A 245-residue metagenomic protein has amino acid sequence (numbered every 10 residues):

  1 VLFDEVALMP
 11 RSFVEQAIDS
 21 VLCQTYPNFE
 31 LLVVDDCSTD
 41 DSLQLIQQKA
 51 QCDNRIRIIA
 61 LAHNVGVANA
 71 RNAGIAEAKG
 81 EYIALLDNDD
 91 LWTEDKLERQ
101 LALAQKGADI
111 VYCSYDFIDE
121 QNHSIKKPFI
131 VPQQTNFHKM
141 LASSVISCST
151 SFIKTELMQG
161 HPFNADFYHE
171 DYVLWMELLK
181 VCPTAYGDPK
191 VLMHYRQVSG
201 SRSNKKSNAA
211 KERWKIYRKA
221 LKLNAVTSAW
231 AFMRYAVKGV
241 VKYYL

Functional and structural regions predicted by a protein language model:
D4-C23: Short, well-formed alpha-helical segments that are part of the catalytic scaffolds of diverse glycosyltransferases
S12, D40-Q48, L91, D95: Acidic helix N-cap motif at the loop->helix transition within catalytic regions of sugar-transfer enzymes
D35-Q44, H63, D87: A conserved acidic beta->alpha catalytic loop
A60-A78: Glycine-rich, basic loop-to-helix element that forms the pyrophosphate-binding segment of sugar-nucleotide handling
A76, P128-N208, I216: Conserved nucleotide-sugar donor-binding catalytic segment
I83: Short aromatic/hydrophobic "clamp" motif used to bind/position activated sugar donors
D87-L91, S114: The conserved acidic donor/metal-binding loop of glycosyltransferases
D95-I125: Conserved donor NDP-sugar-binding/catalytic core segment of glycosyltransferases
